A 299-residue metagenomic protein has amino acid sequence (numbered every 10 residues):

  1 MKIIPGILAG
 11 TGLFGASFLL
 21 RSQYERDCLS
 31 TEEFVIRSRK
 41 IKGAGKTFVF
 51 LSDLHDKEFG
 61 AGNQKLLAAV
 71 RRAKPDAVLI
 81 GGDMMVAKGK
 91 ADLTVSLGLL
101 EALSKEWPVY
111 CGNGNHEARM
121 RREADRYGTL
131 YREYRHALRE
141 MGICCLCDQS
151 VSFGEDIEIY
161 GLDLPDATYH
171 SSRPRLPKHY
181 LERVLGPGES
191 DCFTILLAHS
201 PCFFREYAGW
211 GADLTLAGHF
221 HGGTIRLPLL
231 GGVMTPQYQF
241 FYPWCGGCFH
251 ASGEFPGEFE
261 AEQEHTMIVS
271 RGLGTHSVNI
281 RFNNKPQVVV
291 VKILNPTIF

Functional and structural regions predicted by a protein language model:
M1-G6: Feature marks short, highly hydrophobic, charge-poor N-terminal signal-anchor/signal peptide-like helices that anchor
I7-L99: N-terminal active-site segment of His-dependent metallophosphoesterases
R37-V49, I143, S150-Y160, A251-M267 (+1 more regions): Beta-strand-turn-beta hairpins that frame and shape the catalytic cleft of phosphate-ester-processing enzymes
F48-Q64, M84-T94, R119-R132, T168-R175 (+2 more regions): Acidic/histidine-rich helix-loop elements that form or flank divalent-metal/phosphate-binding sites at the catalytic
F50-S52, A77-D83, P108-N115, L146-D148 (+3 more regions): Active-site neighborhood of phospho(di)ester-bond hydrolases with catalytic His/Asp-centered motifs
G62-S152: Core catalytic region of metal-dependent phosphoesterases/phosphodiesterases, especially metallo-beta-lactamase-like
R121-G142, Q149-S150, G154-T194, F204-R205 (+1 more regions): Binuclear metal-dependent hydrolase catalytic cores centered on His/Asp/Glu-rich metal-binding motifs
S200-V289, T297-I298: Conserved beta-sheet core of the metallophosphoesterase superfamily
